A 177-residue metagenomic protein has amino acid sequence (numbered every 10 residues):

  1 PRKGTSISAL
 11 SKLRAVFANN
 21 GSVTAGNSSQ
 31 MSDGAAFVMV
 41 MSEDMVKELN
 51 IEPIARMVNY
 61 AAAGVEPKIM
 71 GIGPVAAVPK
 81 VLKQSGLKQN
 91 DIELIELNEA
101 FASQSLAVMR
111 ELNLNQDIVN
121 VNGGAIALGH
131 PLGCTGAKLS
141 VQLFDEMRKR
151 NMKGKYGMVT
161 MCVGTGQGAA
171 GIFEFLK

Functional and structural regions predicted by a protein language model:
P1, P67-P74, E99-D117, P131-G136 (+1 more regions): Short glycine/threonine-rich loop-to-helix capping motif typified by GTGT followed within a few residues by an Asp-Pro
P1-E48, E111-I118: N-terminal extracellular/periplasmic Venus flytrap/periplasmic-binding protein-like
R14-F17, A61, L82-S85, S105 (+4 more regions): Structural signal for hydrophobic packing residues in well-ordered secondary-structure cores of soluble enzyme domains
S22-A36, V58-Q84, L97-E99, L128-Q142 (+1 more regions): Active-site pocket-shaping loop/turn-to-helix segments
T24-M41, G136-K177: Conserved beta-strand-centric core segments of catalytic alpha/beta enzyme folds
S42, V78, S105: Generic structural marker for isolated residues within well-ordered, non-membrane alpha-helices of soluble domains
V46-P53, P79-L94, L112-N113: Phosphate/pyrophosphate-binding loops at sites that engage ATP/ADP/AMP, CoA/4′-phosphopantetheine, polyphosphate
I51-A62, N90-E99, I118-G124, G154-C162: Beta-strand segments within the central parallel beta-sheet cores of soluble alpha/beta enzyme folds
